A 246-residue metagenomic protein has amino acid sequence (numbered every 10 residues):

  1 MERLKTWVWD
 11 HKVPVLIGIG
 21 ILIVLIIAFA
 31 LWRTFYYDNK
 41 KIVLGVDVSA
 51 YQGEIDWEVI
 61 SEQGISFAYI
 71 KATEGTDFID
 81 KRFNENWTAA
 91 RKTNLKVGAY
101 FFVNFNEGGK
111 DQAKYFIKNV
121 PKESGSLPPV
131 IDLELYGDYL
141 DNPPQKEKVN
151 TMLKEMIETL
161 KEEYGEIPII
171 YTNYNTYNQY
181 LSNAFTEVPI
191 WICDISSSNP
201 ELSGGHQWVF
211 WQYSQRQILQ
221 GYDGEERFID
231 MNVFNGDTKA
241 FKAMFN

Functional and structural regions predicted by a protein language model:
M1-I27: N-terminal Sec-pathway targeting helices
V24-K41: Membrane-interface motif at the C-terminal end of an N-terminal transmembrane signal
D38-E54, K71-I157, K161-E163: Substrate-binding cleft of extracellular glycoside hydrolase catalytic domains
K40-G53, E58, F185-T186, I190-N246: Functionally critical loop-and-helix segments that line ligand-binding/catalytic clefts of soluble enzyme domains
V43-G45, S66-F67, K96-G98, S126-V130 (+3 more regions): Structural preference for beta-strand elements that scaffold enzyme active sites
I60-S66, E74: Membrane-interface segments at or immediately adjacent to transmembrane helices that form the boundary between
D77, N106, Y177, N199 (+1 more regions): Flexible, glycine-rich phosphate/dinucleotide-binding loops and adjacent beta-alpha linkers at cofactor/substrate
P128-G204: Catalytic domains of cell-wall/extracellular-matrix polysaccharide-remodeling enzymes, centered on de-N-acetylation
